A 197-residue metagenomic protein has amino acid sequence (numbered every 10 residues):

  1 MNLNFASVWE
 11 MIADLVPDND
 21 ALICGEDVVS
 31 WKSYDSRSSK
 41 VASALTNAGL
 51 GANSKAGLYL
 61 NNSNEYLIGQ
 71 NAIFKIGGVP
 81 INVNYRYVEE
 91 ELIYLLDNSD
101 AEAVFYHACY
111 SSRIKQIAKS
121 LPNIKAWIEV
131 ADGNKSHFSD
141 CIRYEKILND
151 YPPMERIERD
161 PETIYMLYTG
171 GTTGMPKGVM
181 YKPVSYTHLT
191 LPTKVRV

Functional and structural regions predicted by a protein language model:
M1-D20: A short N-terminal helical cap/helix-turn-helix that marks the beginning of AMP-binding/adenylate-forming
P17, D150-Y168, G174-M175: Conserved pre-ATP/AMP-binding loop-to-beta segment of ANL
D18-S63, L67-N71, V88-I93: Conserved AMP-binding/adenylate-forming core of the ANL superfamily
D35-K40, V179-L189: Conserved structural elements of the adenylate-forming
N47-A48, K75-N149, E158: Structural core segment of the AMP-binding/adenylate-forming
A56, I73, V104, T169-T172: Conserved S/T- and glycine-rich ATP-binding loop of Class I adenylate-forming
Y66-F74, P80, Y186: Short hydrophobic alpha-helical segments of the AMP-binding
T169, T187-T193: Conserved small/polar residues in nucleotide/adenosyl-binding loops
